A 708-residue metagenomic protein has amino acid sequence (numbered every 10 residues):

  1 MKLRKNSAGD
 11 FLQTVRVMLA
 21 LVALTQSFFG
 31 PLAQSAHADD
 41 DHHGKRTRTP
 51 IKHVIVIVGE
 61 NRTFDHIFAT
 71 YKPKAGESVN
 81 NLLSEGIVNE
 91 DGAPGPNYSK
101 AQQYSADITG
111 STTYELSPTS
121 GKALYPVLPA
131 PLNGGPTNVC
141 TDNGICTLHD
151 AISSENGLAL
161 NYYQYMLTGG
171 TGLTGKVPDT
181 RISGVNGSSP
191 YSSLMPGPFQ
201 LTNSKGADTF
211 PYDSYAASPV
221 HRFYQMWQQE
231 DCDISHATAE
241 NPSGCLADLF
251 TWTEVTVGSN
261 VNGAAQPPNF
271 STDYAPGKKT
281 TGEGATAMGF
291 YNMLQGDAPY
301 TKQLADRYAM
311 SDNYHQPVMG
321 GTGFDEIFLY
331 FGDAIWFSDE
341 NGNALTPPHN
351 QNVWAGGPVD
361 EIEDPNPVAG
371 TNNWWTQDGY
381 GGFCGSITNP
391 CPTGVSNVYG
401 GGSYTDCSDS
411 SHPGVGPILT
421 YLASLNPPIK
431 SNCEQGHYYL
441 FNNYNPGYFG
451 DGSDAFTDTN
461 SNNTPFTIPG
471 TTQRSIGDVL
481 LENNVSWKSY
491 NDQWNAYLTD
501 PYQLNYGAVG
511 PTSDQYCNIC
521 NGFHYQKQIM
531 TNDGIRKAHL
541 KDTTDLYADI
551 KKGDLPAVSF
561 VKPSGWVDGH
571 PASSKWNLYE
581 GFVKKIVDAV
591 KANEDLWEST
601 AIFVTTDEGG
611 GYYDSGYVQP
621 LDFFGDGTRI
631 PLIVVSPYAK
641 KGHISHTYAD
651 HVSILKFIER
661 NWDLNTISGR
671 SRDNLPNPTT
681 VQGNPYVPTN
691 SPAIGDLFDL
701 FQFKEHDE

Functional and structural regions predicted by a protein language model:
M1-Q13: N-terminal secretory signal peptides that target proteins for export/translocation
R4-K5, Q34-A36: A subset of signal/propeptide-processing and intrinsically disordered low-complexity segments in secreted/extracellular
L12, F29-G30, A69, T251: Compositionally biased, low-structure terminal segments
L12-A23: Sec-dependent signal peptide hydrophobic core
L24-S35: C-terminal segment of classical bacterial N-terminal signal peptides
A36-E708: N-terminal pro-sequences and low-complexity stem/linker regions of secreted or lumenal proteins
